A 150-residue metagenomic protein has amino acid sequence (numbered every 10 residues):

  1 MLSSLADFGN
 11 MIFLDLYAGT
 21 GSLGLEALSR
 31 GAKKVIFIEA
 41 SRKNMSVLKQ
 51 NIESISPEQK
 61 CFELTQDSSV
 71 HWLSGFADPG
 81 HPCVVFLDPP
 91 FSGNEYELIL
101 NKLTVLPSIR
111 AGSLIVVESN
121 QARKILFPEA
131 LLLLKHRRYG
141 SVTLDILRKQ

Functional and structural regions predicted by a protein language model:
M1-Q150: Class I S-adenosyl-L-methionine-dependent methyltransferase catalytic core
